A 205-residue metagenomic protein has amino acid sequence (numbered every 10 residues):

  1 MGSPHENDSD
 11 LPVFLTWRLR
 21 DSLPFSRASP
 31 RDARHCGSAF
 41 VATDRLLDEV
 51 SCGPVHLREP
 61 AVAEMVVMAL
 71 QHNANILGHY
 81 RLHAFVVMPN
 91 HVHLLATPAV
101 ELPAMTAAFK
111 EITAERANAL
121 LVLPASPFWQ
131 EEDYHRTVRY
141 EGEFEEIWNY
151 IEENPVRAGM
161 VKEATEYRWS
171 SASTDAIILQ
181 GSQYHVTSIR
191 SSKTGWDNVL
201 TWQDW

Functional and structural regions predicted by a protein language model:
M1-W205: Short catalytic/metal-binding and nucleic-acid-binding patches
